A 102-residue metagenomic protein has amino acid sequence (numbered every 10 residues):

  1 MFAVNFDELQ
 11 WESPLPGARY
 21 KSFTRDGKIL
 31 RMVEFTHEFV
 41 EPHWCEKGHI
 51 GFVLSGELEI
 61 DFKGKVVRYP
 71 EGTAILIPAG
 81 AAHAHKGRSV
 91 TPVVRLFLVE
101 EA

Functional and structural regions predicted by a protein language model:
M1-V33: A short, N-terminal "cap"/entry segment at the start of jelly-roll beta-barrel domains of the cupin/DSBH fold
S22, M32-E34, I50, A74-L76 (+1 more regions): Conserved hydrophobic/aromatic beta-strand scaffold that supports enzyme active sites
D26-C45, G80: Conserved short histidine dyad/triad with adjacent acidic residue
I29, E57-E59, V66, V93: Structural motif
F35, W44-I60: Short, conserved beta-strand element in jelly-roll/cupin
G64-G80: Short acidic-glycine-tyrosine-enriched beta hairpin
A79-A102: Ligand-binding loop in jelly-roll beta-barrel domains
